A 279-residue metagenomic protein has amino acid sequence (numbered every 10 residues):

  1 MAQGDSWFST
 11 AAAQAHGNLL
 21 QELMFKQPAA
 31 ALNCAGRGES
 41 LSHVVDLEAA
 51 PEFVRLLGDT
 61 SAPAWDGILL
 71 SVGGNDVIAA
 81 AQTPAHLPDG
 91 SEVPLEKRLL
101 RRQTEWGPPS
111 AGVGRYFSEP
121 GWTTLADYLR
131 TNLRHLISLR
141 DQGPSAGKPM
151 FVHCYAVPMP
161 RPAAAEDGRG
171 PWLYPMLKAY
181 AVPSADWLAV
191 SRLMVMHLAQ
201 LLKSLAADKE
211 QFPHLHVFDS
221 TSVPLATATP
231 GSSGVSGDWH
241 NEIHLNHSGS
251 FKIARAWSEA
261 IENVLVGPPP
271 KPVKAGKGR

Functional and structural regions predicted by a protein language model:
M1-G38: Serine-esterase "nucleophile elbow" of acetyl-processing enzymes
S9-A12, L41-S42, D76-A80, P158-A164 (+1 more regions): Short catalytic/ligand-binding loop motif for oxyanion handling, primarily in non-cytosolic enzymes, centered on
D46-I68, N132-G147, A207: Short amphipathic alpha-helices and their capping/turn segments at secondary-structure boundaries
P51-T124, A156-E166: Oxyanion-hole/transition-state-stabilizing segment in secreted/luminal serine hydrolases and related acyltransferases
Y116-Y128, A189, N241-H244: The substrate-binding groove and active-site-proximal loops of carbohydrate-active enzymes, especially glycoside
G121-Y174: Hydrophobic, aromatic-enriched interface-forming segments
P162-V217, S250: Substrate-gating cap/lid alpha-helix
S236-R279: Histidine-centered active-site loop/cap adjacent to the catalytic His in serine esterases/O-acetyl transfer systems
